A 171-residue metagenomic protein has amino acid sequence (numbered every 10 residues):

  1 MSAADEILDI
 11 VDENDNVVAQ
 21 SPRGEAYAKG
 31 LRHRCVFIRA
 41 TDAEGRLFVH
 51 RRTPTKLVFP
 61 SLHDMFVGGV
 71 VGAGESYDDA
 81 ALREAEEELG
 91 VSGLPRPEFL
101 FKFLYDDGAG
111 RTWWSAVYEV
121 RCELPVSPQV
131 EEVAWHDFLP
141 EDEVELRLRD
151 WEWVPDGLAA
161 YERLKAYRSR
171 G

Functional and structural regions predicted by a protein language model:
S2-F37, A43: Acidic, metal-coordinating catalytic segment for phosphate/diphosphate chemistry, firing primarily on the Nudix
E13, R52, E141: Residues immediately flanking
D15, S92, F103-D107: Short helix-to-loop capping/linker segments positioned immediately adjacent to catalytic or ligand/cofactor-binding
V17-S21, G45-R51, P125-Q129: Short, well-ordered strand-loop elements centered on a beta-strand within folded domains, enriched for acidic residues
S21-G24, S61, A73, F99-G171: Nudix hydrolase/Nudix homology domain
E25-V36, D42-R83, E87: Conserved Nudix-box catalytic region and its N-terminal flanking loop in Nudix hydrolases and closely related
V91-E98: Short, structured loop/turn "capping" segments at alpha-beta junctions
